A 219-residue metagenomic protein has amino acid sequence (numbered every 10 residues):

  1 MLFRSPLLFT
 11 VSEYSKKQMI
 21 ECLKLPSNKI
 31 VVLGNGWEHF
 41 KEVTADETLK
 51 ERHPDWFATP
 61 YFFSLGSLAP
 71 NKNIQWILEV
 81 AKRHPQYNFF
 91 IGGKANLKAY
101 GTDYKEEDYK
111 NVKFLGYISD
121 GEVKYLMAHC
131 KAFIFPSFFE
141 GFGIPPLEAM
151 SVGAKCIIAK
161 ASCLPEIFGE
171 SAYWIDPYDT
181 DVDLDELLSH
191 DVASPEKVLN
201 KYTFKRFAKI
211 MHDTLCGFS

Functional and structural regions predicted by a protein language model:
M1-S219: Carbohydrate transferase catalytic cores enriched for Leloir-type hexosyltransferases
